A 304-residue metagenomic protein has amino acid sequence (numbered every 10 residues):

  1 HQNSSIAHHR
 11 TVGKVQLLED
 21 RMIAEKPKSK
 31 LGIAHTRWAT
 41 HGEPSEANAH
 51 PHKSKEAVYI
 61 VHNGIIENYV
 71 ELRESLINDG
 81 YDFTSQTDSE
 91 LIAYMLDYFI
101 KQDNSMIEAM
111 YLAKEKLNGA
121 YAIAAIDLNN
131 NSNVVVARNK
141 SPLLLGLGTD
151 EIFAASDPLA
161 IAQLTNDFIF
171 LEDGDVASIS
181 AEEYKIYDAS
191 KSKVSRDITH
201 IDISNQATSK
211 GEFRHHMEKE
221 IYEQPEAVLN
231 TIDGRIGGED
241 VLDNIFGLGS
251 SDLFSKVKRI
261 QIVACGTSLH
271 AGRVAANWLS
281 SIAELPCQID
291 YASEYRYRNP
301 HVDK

Functional and structural regions predicted by a protein language model:
H1-K210, R214, L229-Q261, Y297: Conserved short alpha-helical segments that host acidic/polar catalytic motifs at enzyme active sites
L96, I221, P300-V302: Short secondary-structure transition/capping segments
S105-E108, E223, H270, V274: A generic alpha-helix signature
H215, K219, S268: Internal active-site segments that recognize and position negatively charged phosphoryl groups and nucleotide moieties
E218, Y222-E226: Predominantly extracellular/luminal regions of secreted and cell-surface proteins, especially disulfide-bonded
E226-G237, A276-P286: Acidic/glycine-enriched edge-of-secondary-structure segments
S255-K304: Glycine-rich phosphate-binding loops that contact phosphosugars or nucleotide phosphates
